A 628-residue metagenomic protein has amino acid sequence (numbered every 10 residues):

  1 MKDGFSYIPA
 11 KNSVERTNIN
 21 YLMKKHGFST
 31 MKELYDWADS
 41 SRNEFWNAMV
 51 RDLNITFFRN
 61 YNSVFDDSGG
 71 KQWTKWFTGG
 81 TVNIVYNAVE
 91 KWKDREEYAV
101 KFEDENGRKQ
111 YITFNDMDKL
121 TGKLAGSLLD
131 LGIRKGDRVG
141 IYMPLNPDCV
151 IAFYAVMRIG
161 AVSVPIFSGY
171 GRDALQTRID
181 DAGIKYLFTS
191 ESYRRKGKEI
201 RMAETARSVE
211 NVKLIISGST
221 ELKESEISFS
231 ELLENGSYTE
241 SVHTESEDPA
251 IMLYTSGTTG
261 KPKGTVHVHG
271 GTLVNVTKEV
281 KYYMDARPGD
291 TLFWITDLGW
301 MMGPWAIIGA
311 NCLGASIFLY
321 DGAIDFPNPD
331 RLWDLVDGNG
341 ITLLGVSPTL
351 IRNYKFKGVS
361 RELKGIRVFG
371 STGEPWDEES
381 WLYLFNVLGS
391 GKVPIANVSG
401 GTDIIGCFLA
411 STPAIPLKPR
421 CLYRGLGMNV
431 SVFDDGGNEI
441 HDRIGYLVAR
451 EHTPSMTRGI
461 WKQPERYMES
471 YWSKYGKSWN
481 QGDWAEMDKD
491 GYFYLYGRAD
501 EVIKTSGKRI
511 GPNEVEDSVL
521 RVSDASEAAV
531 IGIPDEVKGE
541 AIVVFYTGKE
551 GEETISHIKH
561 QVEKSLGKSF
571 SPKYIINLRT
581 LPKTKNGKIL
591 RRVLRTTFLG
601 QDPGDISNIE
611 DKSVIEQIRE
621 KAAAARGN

Functional and structural regions predicted by a protein language model:
E33-W37, V100-Y154, G171-Q176, S228-E234 (+1 more regions): Conserved AMP-binding/adenylate-forming core of the ANL superfamily
Y98, I216, E226-Y254, K261 (+3 more regions): Conserved pre-ATP/AMP-binding loop-to-beta segment of ANL
D130, R158-E231, G340, S347: Structural core segment of the AMP-binding/adenylate-forming
P144, Y186-T205, D321-D325, N339-Y383 (+2 more regions): Adenylate-forming
I166-E191, D337, L344, T453 (+7 more regions): AMP-binding/adenylate-forming catalytic core of the ANL superfamily
I216-S217, V537, K564-I589, Q601-R626: AMP-binding/adenylate-forming catalytic domain of the ANL superfamily
L273-T291, M301-T342, K357-G358: Conserved AMP-binding/adenylation subdomain of ANL enzymes
Y320, R367-F369, P375-Y492, R498-V502 (+1 more regions): Conserved AMP-binding/adenylate-forming
